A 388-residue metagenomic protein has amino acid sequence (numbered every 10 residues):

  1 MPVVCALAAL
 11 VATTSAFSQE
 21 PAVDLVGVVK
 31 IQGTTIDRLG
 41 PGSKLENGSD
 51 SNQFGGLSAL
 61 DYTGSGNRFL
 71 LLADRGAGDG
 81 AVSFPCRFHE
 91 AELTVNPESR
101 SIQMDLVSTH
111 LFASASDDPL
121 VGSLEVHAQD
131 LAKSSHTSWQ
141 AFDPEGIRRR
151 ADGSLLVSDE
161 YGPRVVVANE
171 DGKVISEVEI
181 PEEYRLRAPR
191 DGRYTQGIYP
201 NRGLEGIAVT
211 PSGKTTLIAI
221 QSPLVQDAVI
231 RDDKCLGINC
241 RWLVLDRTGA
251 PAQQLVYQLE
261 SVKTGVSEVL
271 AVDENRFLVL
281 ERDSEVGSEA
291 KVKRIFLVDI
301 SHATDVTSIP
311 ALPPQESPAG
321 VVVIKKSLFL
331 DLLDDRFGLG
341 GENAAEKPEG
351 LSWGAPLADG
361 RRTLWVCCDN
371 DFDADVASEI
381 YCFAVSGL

Functional and structural regions predicted by a protein language model:
P2-A12: Bacterial N-terminal signal peptides
A16-L388: Sequence/structural signature of beta-propeller domains
